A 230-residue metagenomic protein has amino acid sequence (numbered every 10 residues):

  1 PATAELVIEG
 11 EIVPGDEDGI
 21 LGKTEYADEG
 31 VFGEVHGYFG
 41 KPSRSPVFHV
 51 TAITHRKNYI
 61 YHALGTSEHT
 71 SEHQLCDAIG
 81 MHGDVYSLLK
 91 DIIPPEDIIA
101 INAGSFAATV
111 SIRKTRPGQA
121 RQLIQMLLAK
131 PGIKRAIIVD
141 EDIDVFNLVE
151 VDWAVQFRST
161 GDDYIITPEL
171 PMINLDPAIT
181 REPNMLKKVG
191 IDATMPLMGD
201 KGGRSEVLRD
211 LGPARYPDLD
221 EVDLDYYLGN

Functional and structural regions predicted by a protein language model:
P1-N230: Charged, compositionally biased interaction regions
